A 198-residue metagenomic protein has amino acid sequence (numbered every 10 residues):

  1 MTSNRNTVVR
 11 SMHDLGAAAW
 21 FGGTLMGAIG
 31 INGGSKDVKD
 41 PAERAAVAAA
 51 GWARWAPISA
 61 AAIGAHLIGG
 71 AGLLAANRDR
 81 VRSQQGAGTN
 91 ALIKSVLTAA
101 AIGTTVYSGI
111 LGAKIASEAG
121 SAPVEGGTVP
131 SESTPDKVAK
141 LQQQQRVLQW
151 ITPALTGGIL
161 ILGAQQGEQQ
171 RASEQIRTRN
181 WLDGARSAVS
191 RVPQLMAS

Functional and structural regions predicted by a protein language model:
M1-S198: Short amphipathic, positively biased membrane-proximal segments that drive organelle/inner-membrane targeting
